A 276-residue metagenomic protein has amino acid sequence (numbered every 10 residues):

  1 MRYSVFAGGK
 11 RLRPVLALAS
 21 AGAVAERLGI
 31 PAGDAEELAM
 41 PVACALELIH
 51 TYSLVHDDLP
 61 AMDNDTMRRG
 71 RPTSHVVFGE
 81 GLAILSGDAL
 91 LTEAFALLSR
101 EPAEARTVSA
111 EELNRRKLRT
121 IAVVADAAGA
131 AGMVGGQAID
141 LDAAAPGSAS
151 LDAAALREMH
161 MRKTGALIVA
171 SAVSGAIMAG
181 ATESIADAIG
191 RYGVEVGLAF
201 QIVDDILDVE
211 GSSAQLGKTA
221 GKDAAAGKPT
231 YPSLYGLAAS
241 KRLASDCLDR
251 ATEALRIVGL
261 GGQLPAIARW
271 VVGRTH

Functional and structural regions predicted by a protein language model:
M1-H276: All-alpha prenyltransferase/terpene-synthase fold signal
